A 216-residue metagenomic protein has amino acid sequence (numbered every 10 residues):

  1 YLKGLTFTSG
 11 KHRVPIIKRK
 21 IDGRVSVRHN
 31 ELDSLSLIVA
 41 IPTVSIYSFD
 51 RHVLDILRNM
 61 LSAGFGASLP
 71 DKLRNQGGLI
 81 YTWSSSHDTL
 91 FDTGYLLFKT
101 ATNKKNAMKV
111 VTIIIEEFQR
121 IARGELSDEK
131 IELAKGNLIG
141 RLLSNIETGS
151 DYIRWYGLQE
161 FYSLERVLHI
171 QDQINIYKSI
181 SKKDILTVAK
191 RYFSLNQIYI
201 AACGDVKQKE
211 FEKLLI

Functional and structural regions predicted by a protein language model:
Y1, Q197-I200: Non-catalytic, conformational "gating/processing" segments within enzyme and secreted inhibitor domains
K3, S62, G66, Q119 (+2 more regions): Amphipathic alpha-helical core segments of compact helical bundles
G4-S48, N59-T112, K130, W155 (+3 more regions): Non-catalytic beta-strand/loop surface segments
H12-D22, E116-N145, C203: Acidic/histidine-enriched alpha-helical segments
R51: Double-stranded RNA-binding/processing signature
G66, R123-G124, E147, K182: Alpha-helix boundary/capping and short turn/kink residues
N75-I80, G124-Q171, N175: Short acidic/His-enriched helical or mixed secondary-structure segments at domain edges of catalytic enzymes and some
